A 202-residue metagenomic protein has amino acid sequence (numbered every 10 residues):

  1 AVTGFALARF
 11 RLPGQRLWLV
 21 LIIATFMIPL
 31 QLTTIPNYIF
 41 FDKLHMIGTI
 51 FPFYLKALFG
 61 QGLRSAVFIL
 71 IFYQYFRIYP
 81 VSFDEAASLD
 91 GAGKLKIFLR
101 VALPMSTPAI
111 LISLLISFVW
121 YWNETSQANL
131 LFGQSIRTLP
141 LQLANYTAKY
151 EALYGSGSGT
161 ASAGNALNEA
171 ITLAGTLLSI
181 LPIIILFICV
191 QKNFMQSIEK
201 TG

Functional and structural regions predicted by a protein language model:
A1-G202: A structural signal for multi-pass alpha-helical bundles of membrane permease subunits that mediate small-molecule
